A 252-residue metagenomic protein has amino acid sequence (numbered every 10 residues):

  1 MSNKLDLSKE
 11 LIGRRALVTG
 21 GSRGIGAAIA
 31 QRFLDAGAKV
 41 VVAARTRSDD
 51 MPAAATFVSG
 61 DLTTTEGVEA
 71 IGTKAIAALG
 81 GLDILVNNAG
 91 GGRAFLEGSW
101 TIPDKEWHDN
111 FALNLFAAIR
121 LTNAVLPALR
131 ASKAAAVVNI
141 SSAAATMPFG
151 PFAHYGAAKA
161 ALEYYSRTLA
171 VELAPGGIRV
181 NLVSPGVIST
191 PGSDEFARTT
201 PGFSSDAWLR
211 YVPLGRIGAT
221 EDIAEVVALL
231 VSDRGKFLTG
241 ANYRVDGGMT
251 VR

Functional and structural regions predicted by a protein language model:
S2-S8, L96, M147, R210 (+3 more regions): Short C-terminal tail/terminal secondary-structure segment of NAD(P)H-dependent dehydrogenase/reductase domains
S22-R23: Conserved glycine-rich cofactor-binding loop
F95-S99, P103-H108, W208: Substrate-binding pocket helix/loop in short-chain dehydrogenase/reductase
T122, A158, S166: Active-site helix of classical SDR
P127, V171-P175, K236: Alpha-helical segment proximal to the catalytic Tyr-Lys
S142: Residue(s) in the substrate-gating loop at a strand-loop-helix junction that position the organic substrate next
P175, V187-V212: A glycine/serine/threonine-rich, flexible loop-to-helix segment that serves as the NAD(P) cofactor-binding "lid"
